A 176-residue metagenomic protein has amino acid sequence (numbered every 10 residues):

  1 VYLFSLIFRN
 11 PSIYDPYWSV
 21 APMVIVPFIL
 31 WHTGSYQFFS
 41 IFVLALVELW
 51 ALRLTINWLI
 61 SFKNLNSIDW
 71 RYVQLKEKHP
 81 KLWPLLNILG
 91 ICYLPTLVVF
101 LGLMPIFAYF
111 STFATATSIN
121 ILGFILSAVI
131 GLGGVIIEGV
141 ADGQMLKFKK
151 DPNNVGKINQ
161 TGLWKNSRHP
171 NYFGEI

Functional and structural regions predicted by a protein language model:
V1-T161, R168-I176: Membrane-anchoring alpha-helices and their flanking helix-loop junctions
